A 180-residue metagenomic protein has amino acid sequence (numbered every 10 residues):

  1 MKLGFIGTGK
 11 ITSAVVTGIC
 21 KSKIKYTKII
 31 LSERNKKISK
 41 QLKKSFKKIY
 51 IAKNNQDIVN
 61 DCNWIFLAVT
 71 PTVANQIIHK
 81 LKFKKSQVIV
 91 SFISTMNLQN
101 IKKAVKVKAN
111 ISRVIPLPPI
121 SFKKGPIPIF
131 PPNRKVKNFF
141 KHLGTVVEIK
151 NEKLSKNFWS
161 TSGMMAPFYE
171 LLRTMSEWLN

Functional and structural regions predicted by a protein language model:
M1-K53, D57: NAD(P)+-binding Rossmann beta1-loop-alpha1 motif at the extreme N-terminus of oxidoreductases
T8, P116-P119, M164: Short coil/turn segments
T12, S39, C62, A74 (+3 more regions): A general structural signal for well-ordered alpha-helical segments in protein cores
G18-K21, K80, W178: A generic secondary-structure signal
S32, A52-N54, V114, I149-E152: Conserved beta-strand termini and adjacent loop/short-helix elements that scaffold enzyme active sites in alpha/beta
I38, F46-I49, N55-I129: Rossmann-like NAD(P)(H) cofactor-binding subdomain of soluble oxidoreductases
N100-N110, G125-W159, G163-N180: Internal alpha-helical scaffold of NAD(P)-dependent oxidoreductase catalytic cores
